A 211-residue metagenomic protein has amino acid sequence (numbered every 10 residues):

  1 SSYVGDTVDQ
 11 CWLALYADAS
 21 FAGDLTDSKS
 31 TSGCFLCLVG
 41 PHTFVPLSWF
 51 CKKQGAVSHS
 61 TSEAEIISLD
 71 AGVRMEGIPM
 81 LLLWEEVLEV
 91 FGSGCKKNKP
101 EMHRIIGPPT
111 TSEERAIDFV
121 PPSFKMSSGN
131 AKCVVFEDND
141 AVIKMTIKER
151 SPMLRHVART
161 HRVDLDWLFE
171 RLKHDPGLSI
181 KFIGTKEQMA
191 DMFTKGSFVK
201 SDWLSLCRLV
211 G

Functional and structural regions predicted by a protein language model:
S1, C11-A14, G33-L36, V45-P46 (+3 more regions): Conserved active-site beta-strand-loop modules that form the wall/rim of enzyme catalytic pockets and either contain
S1-A19, E114-P122, M126-G129: Structured nucleic-acid-interacting core domains from mobile-element enzymes and related host factors, especially RNase
Y3-D6, L36, K148-R150: A generic short-segment signal for beta-strand/edge and adjacent turn/coil regions
T7, W12-A64: RNase H-like nuclease fold core
G55-G211: RNase H-like nuclease module associated with reverse transcription
